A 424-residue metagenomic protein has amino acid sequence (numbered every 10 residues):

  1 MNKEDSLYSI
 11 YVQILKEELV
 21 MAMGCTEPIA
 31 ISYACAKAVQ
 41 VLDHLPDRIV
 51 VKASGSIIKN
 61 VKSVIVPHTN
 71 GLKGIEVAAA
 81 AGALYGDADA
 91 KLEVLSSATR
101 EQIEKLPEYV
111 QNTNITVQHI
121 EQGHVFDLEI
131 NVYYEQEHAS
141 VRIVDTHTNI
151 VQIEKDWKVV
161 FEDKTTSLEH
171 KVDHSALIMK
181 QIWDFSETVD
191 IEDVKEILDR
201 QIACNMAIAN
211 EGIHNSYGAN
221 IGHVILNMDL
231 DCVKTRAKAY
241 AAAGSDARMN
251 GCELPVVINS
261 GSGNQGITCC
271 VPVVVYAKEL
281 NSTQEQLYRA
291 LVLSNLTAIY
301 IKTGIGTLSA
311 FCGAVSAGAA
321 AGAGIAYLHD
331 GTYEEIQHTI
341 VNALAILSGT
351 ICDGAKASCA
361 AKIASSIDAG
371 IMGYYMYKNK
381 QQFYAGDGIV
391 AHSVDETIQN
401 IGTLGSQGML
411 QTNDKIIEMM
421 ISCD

Functional and structural regions predicted by a protein language model:
M1-V12, L45-I58, C232-G251, T283-I301 (+1 more regions): Acidic-glycine-rich active-site phosphate/pyrophosphate-binding loop
N2, V110-G251, I417-D424: Signature of multi-pass transmembrane helix bundles
N2-K3, A22-T26, A53-N60, V64-P67 (+7 more regions): A structural signal for small-residue-enriched, beta-sheet-centric alpha/beta enzyme cores and oligomeric scaffold folds
Y11-M21, I57-I65, A247-I258, A298-T307 (+1 more regions): Glycine/charged-rich beta-loop-alpha catalytic/anionic-binding loops adjacent to active sites
M21-K37, L254-V271, C312-S316: Conserved phosphate/anionic-ligand binding catalytic regions in large, soluble enzymes, centered on
I29-V132: Early transmembrane hairpin of solute transport permeases
A38-V41, P67, Y276-R289, I299-S365 (+1 more regions): Hydrophobic alpha-helical bundle architecture
L45-I49, A90-L95, T116-Q118, E192-L198 (+8 more regions): Flexible, glycine/charged-enriched surface loops at secondary-structure junctions
